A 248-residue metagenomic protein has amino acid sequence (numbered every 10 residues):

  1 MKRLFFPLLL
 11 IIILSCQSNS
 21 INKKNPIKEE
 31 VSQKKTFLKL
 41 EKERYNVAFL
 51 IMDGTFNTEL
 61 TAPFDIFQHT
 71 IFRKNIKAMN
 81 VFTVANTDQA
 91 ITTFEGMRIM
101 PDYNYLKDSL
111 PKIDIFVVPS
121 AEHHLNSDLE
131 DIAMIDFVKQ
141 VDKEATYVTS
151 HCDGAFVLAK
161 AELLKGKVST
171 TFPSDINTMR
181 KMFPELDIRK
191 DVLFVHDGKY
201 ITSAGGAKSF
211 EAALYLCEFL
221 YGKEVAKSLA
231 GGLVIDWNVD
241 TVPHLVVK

Functional and structural regions predicted by a protein language model:
K2-L8: Sec-dependent signal peptide recognition, specifically the positively charged N-region followed immediately by
I12-S15: C-terminal motif of bacterial Sec signal peptides marking the signal peptidase cleavage site
Q17-V148, F156-A159, N177, K190 (+1 more regions): Extended, subdomain-level signal for the structured scaffold at the beginning of enzyme domains
R44-N46, V168, K199: Residues that mark the start of a beta-strand
V148-T149, S169: A short beta-strand/loop micro-motif in the catalytic core of glycosyltransferases that engages the nucleotide-sugar
K165-D191: A conserved active-site-flanking secondary-structure segment within enzyme catalytic domains
R189-A204, V234-N238: Conserved Rossmann-fold dehydrogenase catalytic segment
